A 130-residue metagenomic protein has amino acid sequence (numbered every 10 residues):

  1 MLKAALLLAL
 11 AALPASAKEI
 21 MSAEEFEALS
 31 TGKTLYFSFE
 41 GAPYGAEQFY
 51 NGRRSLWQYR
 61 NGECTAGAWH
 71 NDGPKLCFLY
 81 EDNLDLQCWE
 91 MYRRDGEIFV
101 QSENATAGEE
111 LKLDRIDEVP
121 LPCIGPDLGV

Functional and structural regions predicted by a protein language model:
M1-L7: Sec-dependent signal peptide recognition, specifically the positively charged N-region followed immediately by
A15-A66, C77-V130: Lipid interaction determinants
D72-L76: Short, conserved beta-turn/loop elements at beta-strand boundaries and strand-helix junctions
